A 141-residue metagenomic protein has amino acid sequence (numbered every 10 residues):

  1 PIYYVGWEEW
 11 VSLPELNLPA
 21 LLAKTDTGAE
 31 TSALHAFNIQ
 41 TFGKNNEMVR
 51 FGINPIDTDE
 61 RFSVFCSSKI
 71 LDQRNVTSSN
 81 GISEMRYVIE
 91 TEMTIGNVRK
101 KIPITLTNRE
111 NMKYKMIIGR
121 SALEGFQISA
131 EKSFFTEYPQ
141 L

Functional and structural regions predicted by a protein language model:
P1-L141: Pepsin/retropepsin-fold aspartyl endopeptidases
